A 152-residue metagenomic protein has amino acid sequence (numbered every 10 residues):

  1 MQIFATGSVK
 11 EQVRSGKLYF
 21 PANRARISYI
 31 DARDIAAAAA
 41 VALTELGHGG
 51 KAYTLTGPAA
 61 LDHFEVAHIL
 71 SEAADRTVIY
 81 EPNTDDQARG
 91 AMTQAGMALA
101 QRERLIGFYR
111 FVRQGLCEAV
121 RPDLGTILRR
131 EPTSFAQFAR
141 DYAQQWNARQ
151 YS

Functional and structural regions predicted by a protein language model:
M1-I79, N83, G90-A95, A100-Q101 (+2 more regions): Oxidoreductase cofactor-interface core, primarily capturing Rossmann-like NAD(P)-dependent enzymes
D86-S152: A hydrophobic C-terminal alpha-helical subdomain
